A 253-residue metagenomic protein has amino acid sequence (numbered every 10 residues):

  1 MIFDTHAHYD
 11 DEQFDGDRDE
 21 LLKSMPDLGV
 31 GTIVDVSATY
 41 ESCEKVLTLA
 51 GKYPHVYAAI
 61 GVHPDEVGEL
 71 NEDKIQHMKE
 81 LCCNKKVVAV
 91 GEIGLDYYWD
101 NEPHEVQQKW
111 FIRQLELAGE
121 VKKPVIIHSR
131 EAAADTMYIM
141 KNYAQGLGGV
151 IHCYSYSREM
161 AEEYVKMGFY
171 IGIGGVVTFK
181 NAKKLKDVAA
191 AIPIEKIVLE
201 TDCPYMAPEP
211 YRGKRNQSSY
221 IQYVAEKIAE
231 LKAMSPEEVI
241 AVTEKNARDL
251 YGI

Functional and structural regions predicted by a protein language model:
M1-I253: Mid-domain alpha/beta scaffold segments of enzyme catalytic cores
